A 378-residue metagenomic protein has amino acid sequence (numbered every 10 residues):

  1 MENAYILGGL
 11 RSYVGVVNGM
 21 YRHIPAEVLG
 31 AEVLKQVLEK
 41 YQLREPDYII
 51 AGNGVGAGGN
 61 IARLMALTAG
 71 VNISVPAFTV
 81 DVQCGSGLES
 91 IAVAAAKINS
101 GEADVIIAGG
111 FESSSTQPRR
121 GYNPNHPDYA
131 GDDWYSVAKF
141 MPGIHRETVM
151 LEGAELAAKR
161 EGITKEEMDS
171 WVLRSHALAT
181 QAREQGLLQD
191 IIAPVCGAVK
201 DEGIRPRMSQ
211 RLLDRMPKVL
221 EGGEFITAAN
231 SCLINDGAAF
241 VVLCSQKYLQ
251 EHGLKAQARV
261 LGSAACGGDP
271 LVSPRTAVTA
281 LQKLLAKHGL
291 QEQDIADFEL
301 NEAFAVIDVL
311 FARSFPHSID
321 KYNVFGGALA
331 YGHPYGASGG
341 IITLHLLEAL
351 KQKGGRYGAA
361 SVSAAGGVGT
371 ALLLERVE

Functional and structural regions predicted by a protein language model:
M1-A26, K159, R211-P274, T279 (+5 more regions): Condensing-enzyme catalytic core mediating Claisen C-C bond formation in acyl metabolism
R11, H23-E32, E167-E251, S314 (+1 more regions): N-terminal extracellular/periplasmic Venus flytrap/periplasmic-binding protein-like
R22-G85, E89-V93, K97-I98, A103-V105 (+5 more regions): Conserved beta-ketoacyl condensing-enzyme motif
A26-Y41, I61-M65, S90, M150-A157 (+4 more regions): Short, well-ordered amphipathic alpha-helical segments that serve as non-catalytic structural scaffolds within diverse
K35-D47, A157, E161-G162, L249-A256 (+2 more regions): Phosphate/pyrophosphate-binding loops at sites that engage ATP/ADP/AMP, CoA/4′-phosphopantetheine, polyphosphate
N53-A103, I144-V149, R207-L233, S314-I342 (+2 more regions): Conserved catalytic cysteine-centered active-site region of acyl-thioester-dependent Claisen-condensing enzymes
V82-E112, A158-L188, V241-K247, P334-G355 (+1 more regions): Active-site-proximal alpha-helical scaffold in enzymes
E155, L261-A330: Active-site pocket-lining segment
